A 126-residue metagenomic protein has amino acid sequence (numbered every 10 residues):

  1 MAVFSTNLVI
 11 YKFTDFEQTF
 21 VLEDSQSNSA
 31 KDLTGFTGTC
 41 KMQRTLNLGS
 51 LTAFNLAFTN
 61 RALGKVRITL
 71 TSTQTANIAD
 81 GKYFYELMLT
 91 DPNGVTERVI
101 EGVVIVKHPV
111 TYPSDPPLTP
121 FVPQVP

Functional and structural regions predicted by a protein language model:
M1-P126: Contiguous segments within soluble domain cores/interaction surfaces
